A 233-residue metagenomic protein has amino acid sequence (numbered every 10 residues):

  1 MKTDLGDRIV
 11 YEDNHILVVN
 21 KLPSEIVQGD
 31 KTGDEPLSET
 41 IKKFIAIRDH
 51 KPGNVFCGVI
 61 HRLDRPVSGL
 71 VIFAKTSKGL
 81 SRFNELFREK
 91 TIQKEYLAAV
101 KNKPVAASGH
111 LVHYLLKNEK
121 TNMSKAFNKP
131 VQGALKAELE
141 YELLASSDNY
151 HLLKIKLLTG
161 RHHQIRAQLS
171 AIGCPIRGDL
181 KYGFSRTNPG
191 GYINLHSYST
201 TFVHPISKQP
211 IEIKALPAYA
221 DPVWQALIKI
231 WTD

Functional and structural regions predicted by a protein language model:
M1-D233: RNA pseudouridine synthases
